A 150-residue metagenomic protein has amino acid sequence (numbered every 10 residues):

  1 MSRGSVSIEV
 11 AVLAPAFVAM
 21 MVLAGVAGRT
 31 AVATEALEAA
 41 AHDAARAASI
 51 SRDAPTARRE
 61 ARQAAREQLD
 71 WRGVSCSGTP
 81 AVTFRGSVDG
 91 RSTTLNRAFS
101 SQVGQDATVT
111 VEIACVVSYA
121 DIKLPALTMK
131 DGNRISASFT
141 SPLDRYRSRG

Functional and structural regions predicted by a protein language model:
M1-R66: Alpha-helical assembly-interface signal, strongest on the long, hydrophobic N-terminal helix that forms
I50-G150: Short, conserved structural patches
